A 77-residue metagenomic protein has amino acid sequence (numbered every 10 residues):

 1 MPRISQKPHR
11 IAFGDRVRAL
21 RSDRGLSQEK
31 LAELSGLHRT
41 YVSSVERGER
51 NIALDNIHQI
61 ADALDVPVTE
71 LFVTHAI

Functional and structural regions predicted by a protein language model:
M1-A12: A detector for short, charged/polar N-terminal pre-domain segments
D15-L34, Q59: Short basic helix-loop element that most often maps to the first helix and adjoining turn of HTH DNA-binding modules
V17, L31-A32, V42-V45, L71: Conserved hydrophobic/aromatic packing and binding residues within compact polymer-binding modules
G36-R50: Recognition helix of helix-turn-helix/homeodomain-like DNA-binding domains that insert into the DNA major groove
N56-E70: DNA major-groove recognition helix of helix-turn-helix/homeodomain DNA-binding modules
E70-I77: Short amphipathic recognition helices of helix-turn-helix/homeodomain-type DNA-binding modules
